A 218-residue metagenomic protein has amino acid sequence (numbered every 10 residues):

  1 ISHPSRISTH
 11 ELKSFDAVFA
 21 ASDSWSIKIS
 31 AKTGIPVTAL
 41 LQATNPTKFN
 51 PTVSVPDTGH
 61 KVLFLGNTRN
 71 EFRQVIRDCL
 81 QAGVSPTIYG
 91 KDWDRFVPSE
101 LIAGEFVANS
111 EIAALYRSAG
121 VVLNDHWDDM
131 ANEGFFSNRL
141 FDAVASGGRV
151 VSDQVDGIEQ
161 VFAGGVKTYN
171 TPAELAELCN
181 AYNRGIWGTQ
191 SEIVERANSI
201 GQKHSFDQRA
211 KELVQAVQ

Functional and structural regions predicted by a protein language model:
I1-P4, A17-F19: Active-site proximal beta-strand in glycosyltransferases
R6-I7, S110-E111, E174: Short acidic active-site motifs
H10-G164, T168: Nucleotide-sugar donor-binding catalytic core of glycosyltransferases
L115, L178-A181, A216: CheY-like receiver
S146, E177-L178, S199, E212: Generic alpha-helical secondary-structure signal
G165-A173, A181-W187: Conserved acidic donor-binding segment of nucleotide-sugar-dependent glycosyltransferases
R184-V217: A charged, aromatic-enriched C-terminal amphipathic alpha-helix characteristic of glycosyltransferases across folds
